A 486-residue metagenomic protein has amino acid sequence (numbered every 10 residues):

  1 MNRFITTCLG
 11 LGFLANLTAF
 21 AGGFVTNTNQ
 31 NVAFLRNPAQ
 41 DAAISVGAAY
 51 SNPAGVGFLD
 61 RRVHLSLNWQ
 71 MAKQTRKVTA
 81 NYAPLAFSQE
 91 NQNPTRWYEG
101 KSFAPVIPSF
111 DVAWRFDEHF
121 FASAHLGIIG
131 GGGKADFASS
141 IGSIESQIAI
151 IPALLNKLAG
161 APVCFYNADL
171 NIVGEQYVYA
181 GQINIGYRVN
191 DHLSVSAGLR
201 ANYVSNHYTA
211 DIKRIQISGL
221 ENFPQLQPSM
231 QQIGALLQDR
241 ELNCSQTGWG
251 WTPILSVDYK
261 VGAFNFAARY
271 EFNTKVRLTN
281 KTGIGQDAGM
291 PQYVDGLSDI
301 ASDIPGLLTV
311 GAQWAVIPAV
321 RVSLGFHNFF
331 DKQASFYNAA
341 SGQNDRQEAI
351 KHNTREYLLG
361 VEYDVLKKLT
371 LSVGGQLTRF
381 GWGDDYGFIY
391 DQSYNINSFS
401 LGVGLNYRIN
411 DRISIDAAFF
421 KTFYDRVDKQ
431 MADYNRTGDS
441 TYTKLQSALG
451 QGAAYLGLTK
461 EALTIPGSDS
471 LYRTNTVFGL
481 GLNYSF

Functional and structural regions predicted by a protein language model:
L17-G131, Y394, F420, Y424: N-terminal, post-signal peptide beta-strand-biased segments of exported outer-membrane/organellar beta-barrel and other
G47, F103-P108, Y177-G181, T247-P253 (+5 more regions): Residues that define the transmembrane beta-barrel architecture of outer-membrane proteins
G57, W114, Y187, D258-V261 (+7 more regions): Residue-level signature of outer-membrane beta-barrel architecture
V63, H119-A122, H192-V195, A263-F266 (+4 more regions): Repeated loop/turn-to-beta-strand initiation elements of outer-membrane beta-barrel proteins
L65-K73, A124-I128, A197-Y203, A268-F272 (+3 more regions): Transmembrane beta-barrel strands of outer-membrane/channel proteins
A83-N93, A138-D169, S205-C244, R277-L297 (+3 more regions): Solvent-exposed loop segments that connect transmembrane elements
F110, I183, L255-V257, F266 (+5 more regions): Membrane-embedded beta-strands of outer-membrane beta-barrel proteins, especially the hydrophobic/small aromatic
L405-I409, Y472-F486: Outer-membrane beta-barrel "beta-signal"
